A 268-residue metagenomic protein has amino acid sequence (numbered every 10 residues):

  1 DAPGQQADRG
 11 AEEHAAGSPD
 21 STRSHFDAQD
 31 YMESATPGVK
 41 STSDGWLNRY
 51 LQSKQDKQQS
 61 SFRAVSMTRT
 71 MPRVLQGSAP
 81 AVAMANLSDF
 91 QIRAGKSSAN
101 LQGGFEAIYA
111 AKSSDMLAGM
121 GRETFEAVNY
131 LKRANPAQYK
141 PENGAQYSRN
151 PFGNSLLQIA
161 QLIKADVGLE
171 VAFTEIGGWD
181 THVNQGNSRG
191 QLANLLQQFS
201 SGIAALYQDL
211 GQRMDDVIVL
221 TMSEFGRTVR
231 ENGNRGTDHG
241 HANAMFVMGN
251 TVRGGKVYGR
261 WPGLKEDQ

Functional and structural regions predicted by a protein language model:
D1-D209, A244-M248, K256-Q268: Feature for exported/extracytoplasmic and membrane-associated proteins, marking the mature portion
L162-A165, G211-R213, N234-D238: Short, conserved, surface-exposed binding loops centered on an aromatic residue
E175-G178, T221-S223, G233, G249: Active-site proximal loops enriched in glycine and acidic residues that flank catalytic Cys/His/Asp and coordinate
I203, Y207-G233: Metal-dependent active-site segment of extracytoplasmic phospho-/sulfohydrolases and closely related
G226-K256: Histidine-centered active-site microenvironments of extracellular/periplasmic hydrolases and transferases
